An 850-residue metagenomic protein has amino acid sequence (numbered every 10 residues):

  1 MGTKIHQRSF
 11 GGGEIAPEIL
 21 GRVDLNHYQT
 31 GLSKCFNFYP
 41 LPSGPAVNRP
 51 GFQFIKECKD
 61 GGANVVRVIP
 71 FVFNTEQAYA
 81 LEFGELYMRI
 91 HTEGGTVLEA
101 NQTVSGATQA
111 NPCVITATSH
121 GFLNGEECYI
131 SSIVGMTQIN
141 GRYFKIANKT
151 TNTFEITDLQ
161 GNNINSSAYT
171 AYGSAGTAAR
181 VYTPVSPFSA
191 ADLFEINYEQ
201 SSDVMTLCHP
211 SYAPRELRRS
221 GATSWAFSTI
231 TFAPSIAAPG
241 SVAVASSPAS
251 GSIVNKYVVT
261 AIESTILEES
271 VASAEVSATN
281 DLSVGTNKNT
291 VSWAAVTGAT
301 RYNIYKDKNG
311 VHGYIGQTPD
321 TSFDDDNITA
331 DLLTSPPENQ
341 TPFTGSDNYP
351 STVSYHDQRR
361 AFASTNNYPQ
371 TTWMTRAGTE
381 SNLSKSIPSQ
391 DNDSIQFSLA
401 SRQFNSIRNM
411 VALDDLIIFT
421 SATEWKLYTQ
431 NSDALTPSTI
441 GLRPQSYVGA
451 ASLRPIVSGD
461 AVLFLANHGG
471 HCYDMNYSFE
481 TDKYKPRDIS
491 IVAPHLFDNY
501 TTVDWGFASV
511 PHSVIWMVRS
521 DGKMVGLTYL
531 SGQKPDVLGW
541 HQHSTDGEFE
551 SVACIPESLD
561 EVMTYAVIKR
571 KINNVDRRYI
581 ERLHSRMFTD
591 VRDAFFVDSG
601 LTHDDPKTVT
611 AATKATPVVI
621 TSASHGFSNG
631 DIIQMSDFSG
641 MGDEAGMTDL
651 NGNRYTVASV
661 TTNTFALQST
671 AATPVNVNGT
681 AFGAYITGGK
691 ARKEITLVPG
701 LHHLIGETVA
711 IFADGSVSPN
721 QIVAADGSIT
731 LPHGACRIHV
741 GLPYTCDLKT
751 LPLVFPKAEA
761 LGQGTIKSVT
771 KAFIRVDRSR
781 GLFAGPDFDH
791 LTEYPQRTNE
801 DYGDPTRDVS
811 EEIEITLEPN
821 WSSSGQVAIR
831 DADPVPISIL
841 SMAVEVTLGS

Functional and structural regions predicted by a protein language model:
G2-A100, T183, F188-V204, R402-N405 (+7 more regions): Beta-sheet repeat architectures centered on beta-propellers
K4-V23, G95-Y198, C208-P210, D281-G285 (+5 more regions): Small/polar beta-strand repeat architecture
G51-F71, E99, F188, T231-V254 (+3 more regions): Beta-propeller and closely related beta-pinwheel folds
I69, R89-H91, T206, R215-R218 (+6 more regions): Conserved hydrophobic/aromatic positions in well-ordered beta-strands
F73, T150-T153, N431, T661-T664 (+1 more regions): Short, conserved beta-turn/loop elements at beta-strand boundaries and strand-helix junctions
Y79-G95, N152-G161, H209-T231, V311-T321 (+3 more regions): Short, surface-exposed terminal/edge motifs of secreted or surface/virion proteins that either
H91-E93, Y129-I133, I156-L159, T260-S264 (+9 more regions): Predominantly extracellular/luminal cell-surface or secreted proteins
S252-I266, R301-N303, D325, A330: Beta-strand-rich modules
